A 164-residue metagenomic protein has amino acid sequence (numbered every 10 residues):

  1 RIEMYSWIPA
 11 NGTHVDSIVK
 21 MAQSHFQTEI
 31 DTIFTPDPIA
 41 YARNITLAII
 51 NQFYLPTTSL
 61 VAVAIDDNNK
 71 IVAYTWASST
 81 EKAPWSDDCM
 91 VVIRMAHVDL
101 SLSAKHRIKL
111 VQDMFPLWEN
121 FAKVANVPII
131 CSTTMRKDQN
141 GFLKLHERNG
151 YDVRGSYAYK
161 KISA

Functional and structural regions predicted by a protein language model:
M4-K20: A short beta-loop-alpha structural element at the N-terminal edge of CoA-dependent acyl/N-acetyltransferase catalytic
Y5, T57-S59, G150-D152: Short glycine-aromatic motifs
F26-I49: Conserved GNAT-fold acetyl-CoA-binding loop/helix
A48-V63: A short helix-loop-beta-strand connector motif used in the catalytic cores of GNAT acetyltransferases and, in some
V63, K70-S79: Conserved beta-strand in the GNAT
E81-I93, D152-R154: A conserved beta-turn-beta hairpin within the catalytic core of GNAT-like acetyltransferases that forms part
D88-E147: Acyl-donor binding region in acyl/amide transferases
T133-M135, D152-S163: Conserved catalytic-core motifs of GNAT/GCN5-like acyltransferases
